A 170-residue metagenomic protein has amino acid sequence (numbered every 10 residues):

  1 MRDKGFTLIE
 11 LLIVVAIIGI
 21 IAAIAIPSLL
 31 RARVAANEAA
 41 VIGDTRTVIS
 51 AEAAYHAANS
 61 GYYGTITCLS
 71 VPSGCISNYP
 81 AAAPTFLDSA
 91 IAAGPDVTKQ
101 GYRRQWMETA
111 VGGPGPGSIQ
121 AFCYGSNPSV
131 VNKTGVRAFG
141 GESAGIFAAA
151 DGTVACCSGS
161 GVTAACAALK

Functional and structural regions predicted by a protein language model:
R2-L29: N-terminal single-pass transmembrane signal-anchor helix
G5, A144-G145: Glycine-centered positions in the ABC transporter ATPase nucleotide-binding domain
V15, I42, I49: Conserved catalytic core of two-component sensor histidine kinases
I21-I24, A36, A58: Residue-level signal for short amphipathic helical patches enriched in basic/charged and nearby hydrophobic residues
S28-T45: Aliphatic-rich helix starts adjacent to a transmembrane/signal segment
S50-R137, G141-A144, A164-K170: Extracellular/periplasmic head regions of type IV pilus-like filament subunits
F147-A149: Short hydrophobic/aromatic-rich beta-strand segments that constitute the beta-sheet cores of beta-sandwich/beta-barrel
T153-C157: A short acidic/small-residue loop/turn micro-motif
